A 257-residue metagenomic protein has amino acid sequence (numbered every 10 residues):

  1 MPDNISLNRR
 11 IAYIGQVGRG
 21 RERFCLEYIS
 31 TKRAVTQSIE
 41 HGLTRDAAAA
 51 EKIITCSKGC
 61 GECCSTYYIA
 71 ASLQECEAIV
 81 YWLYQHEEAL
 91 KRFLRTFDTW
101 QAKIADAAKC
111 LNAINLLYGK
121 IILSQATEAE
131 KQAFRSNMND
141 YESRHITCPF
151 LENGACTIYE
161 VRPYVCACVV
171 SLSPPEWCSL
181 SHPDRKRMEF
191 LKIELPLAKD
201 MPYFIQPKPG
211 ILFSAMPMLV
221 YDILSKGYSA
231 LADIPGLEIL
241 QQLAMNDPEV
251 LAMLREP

Functional and structural regions predicted by a protein language model:
M1-P257: Short loop/turn segments that flank or connect secondary-structure elements
